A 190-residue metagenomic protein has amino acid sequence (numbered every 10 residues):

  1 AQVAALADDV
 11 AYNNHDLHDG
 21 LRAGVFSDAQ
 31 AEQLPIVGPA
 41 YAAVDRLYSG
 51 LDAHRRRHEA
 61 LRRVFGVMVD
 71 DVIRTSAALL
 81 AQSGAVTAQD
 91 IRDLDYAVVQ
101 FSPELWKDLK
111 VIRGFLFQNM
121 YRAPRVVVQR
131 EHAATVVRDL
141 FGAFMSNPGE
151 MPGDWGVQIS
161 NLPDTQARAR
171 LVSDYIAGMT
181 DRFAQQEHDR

Functional and structural regions predicted by a protein language model:
A1-R190: Histidine-centered, transition-metal-coordinating active-site segments
